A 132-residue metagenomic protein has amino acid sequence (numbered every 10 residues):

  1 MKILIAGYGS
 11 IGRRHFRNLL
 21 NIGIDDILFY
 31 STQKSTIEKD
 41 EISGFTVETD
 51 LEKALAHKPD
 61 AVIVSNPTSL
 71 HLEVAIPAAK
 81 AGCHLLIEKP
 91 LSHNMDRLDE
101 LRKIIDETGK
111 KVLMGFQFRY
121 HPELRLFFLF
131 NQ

Functional and structural regions predicted by a protein language model:
M1-S43: N-terminal Rossmann-like dinucleotide-binding module
L4-A6, L86, L113: Conserved hydrophobic packing residues within short motifs/helices of P-loop NTPase cores of ABC-family ATPases
Y8-I11, P67-L70, L91-S92, F118-Y120: Short beta->alpha connector loops
D26, P59-V62, Q132: Local beta-strand N-terminus motif with an aromatic residue
I27-F29, L85, V112: Hydrophobic/aromatic residues located in beta-strands of well-ordered beta-sheets within soluble catalytic
F45-I104: Beta-loop-alpha module in the N-terminal Rossmann-like domain of NAD(P)-dependent dehydrogenases, especially those
S92-Q132: A contiguous active-site-proximal alpha/beta segment in oxidoreductase catalytic domains
